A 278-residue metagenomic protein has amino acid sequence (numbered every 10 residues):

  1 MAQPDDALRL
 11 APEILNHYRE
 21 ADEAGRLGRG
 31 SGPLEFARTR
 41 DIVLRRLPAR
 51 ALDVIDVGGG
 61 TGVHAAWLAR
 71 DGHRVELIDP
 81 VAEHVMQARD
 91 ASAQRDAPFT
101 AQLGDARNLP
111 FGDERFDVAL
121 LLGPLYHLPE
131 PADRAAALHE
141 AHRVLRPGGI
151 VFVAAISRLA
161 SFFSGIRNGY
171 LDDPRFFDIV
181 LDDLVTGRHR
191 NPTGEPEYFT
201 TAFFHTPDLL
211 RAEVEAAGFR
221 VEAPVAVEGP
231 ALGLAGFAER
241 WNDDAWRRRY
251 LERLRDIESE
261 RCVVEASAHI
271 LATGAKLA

Functional and structural regions predicted by a protein language model:
A2-R50, V63, W67, Q87: Conserved class I S-adenosyl-L-methionine
I55, G62-N108: Class I SAM-dependent methyltransferase SAM/SAH-binding core
R107-A119: A short acidic, Gly/Pro-enriched loop at the edge of an enzyme's catalytic core that lines a small-molecule cofactor
V118-A132: A short SAM/SAH-binding and catalytic strip from SAM-dependent methyltransferases
L128, G194-D208: Acceptor-substrate binding/catalytic loop of class I
A135-P147: A short glycine-rich, Lys/Arg-flanked "PGG" loop and its adjoining helix->strand segment in the class I
I150-D183: Conserved class I S-adenosyl-L-methionine
E213, A217-A278: C-terminal lobe and adjacent flexible extensions of AdoMet/dcAdoMet transferase-like proteins
